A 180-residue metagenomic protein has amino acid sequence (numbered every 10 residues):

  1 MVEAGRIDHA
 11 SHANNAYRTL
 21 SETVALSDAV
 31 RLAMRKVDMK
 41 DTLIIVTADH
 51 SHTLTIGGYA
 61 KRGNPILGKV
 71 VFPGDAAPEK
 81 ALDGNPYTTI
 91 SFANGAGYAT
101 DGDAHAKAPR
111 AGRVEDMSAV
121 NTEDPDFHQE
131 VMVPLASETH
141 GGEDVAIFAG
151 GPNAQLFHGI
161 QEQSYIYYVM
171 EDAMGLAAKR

Functional and structural regions predicted by a protein language model:
M1-R180: A post-motif C-terminal structural segment
